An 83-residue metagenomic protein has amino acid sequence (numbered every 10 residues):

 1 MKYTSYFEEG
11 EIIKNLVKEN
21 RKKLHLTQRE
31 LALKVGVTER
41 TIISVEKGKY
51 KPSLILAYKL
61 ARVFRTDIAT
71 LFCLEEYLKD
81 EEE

Functional and structural regions predicted by a protein language model:
M1, E11-N15: Absolute protein N-terminus
K2-F7, F72-E83: Short, charged recognition helix plus adjacent turn of helix-turn-helix-like nucleic-acid-binding domains
E11, K22-K23, K51: Short amphipathic helical patch at the helix-1/turn junction of helix-turn-helix
N15-K34: Short basic helix-loop element that most often maps to the first helix and adjoining turn of HTH DNA-binding modules
G36, I55-T70: DNA major-groove recognition helix of helix-turn-helix/homeodomain DNA-binding modules
G36-Y50: Recognition helix of helix-turn-helix/homeodomain-like DNA-binding domains that insert into the DNA major groove
P52-S53, E76: Mobile acidic interaction elements
